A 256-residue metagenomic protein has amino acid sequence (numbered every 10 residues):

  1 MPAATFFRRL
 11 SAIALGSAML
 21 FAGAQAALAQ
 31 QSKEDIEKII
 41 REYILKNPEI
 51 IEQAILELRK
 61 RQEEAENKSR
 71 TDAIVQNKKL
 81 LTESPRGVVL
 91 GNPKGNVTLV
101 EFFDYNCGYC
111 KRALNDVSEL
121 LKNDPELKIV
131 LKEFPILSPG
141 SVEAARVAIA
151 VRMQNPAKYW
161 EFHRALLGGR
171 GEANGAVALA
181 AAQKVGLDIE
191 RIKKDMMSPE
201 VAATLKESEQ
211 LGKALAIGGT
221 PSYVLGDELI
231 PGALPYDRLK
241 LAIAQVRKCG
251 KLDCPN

Functional and structural regions predicted by a protein language model:
P2-A14: Bacterial N-terminal signal peptides that target proteins for export
P2-T5, A22, A26-K79, P255-N256: N-terminal targeting signals for export/organelle localization
T5, L28-R41, A180-N256: C-terminal cap of thioredoxin/glutaredoxin-like
L15, M19-G23: Hydrophobic core
K79-V97, L121: A short beta-strand-turn-helix
V100, K111-Q183, D188, K193 (+2 more regions): Structural alpha/beta surface segment adjacent to cysteine/selenocysteine redox centers across thiol/disulfide enzymes
F103-N106, G219: Short pre-active-site segment immediately N-terminal to redox-active cysteine/selenocysteine motifs in thiol-based
C107-K111, Y223-V224: The canonical Cys-X-X-Cys-His
